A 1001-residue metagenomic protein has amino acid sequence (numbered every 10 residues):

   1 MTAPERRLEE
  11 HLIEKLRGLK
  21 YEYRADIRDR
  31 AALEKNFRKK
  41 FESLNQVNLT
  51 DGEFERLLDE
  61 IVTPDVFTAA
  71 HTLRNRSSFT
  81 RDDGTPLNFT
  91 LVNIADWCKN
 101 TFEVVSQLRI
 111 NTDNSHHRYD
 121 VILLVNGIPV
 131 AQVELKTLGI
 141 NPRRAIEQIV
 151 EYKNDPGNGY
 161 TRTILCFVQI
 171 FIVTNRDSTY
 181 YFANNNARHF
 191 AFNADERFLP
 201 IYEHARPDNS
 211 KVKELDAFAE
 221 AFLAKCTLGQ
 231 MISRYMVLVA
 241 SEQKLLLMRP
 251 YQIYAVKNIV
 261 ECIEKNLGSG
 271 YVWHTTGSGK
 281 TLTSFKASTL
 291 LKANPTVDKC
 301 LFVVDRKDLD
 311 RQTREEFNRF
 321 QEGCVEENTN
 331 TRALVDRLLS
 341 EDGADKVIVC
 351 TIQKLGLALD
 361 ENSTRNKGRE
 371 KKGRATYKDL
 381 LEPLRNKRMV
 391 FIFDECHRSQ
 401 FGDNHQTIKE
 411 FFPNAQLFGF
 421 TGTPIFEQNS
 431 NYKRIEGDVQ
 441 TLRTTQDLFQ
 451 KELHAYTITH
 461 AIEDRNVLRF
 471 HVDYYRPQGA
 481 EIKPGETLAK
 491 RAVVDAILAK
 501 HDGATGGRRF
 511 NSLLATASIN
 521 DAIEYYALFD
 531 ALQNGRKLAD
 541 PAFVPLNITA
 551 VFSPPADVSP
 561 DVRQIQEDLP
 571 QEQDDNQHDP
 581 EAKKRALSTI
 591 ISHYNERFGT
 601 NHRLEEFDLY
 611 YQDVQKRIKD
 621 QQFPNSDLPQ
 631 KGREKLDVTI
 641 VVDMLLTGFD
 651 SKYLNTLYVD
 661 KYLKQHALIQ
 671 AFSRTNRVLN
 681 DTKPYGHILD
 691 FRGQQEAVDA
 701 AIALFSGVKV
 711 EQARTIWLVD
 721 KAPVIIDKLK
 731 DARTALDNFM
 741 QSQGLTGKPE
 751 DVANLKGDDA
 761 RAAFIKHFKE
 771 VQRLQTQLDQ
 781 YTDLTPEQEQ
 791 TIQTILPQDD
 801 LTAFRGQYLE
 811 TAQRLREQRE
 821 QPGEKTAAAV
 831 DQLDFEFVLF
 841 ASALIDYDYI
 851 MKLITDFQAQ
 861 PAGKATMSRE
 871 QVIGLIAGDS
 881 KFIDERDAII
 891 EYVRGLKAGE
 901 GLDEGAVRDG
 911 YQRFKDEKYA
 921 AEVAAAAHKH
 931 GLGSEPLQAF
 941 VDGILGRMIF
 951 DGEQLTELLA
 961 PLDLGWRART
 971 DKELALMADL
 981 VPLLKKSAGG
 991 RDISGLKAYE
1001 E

Functional and structural regions predicted by a protein language model:
T2-K299, D308-C324, D342-G343, V347 (+3 more regions): ATP-dependent helicase/translocase motor core
E14, L49-T50, G268, A293 (+6 more regions): Catalytic cores and motor modules of nucleic-acid processing enzymes
V125, E264-G268, S340-A344, E361-M389 (+3 more regions): Short basic/glycine-enriched coil/helix segment immediately N-terminal to the Walker B
P142-A145, Y152, A183-N184, F190-N193 (+3 more regions): Signature of the SF2 helicase/ATPase Hel1-core->accessory helical subdomain module
W273-T275, D298-R306, F510-S518: Conserved RecA-like ASCE P-loop NTPase motor core of nucleic-acid helicases/translocases
K307, N328-R337, I352-L357, A517-I519 (+3 more regions): Conserved helicase motor
A344-G356, G632-T647: Conserved two-lobed SF2 helicase motor
K346, G485-V638: Conserved C-terminal RecA-like helicase domain
